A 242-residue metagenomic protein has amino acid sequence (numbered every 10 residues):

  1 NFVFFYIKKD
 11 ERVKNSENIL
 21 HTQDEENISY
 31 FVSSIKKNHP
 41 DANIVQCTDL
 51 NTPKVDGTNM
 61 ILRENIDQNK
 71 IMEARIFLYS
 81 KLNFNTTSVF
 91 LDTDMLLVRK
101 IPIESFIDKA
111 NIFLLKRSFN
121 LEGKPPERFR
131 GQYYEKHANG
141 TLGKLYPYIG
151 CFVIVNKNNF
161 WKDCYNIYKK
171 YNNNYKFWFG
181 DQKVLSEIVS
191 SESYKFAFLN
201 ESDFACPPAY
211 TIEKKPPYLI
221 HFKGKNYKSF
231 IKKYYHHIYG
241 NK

Functional and structural regions predicted by a protein language model:
N1-Q68, N83-N85, I220-K242: N-terminal anchoring/stem segment of glycosyltransferases
E26-S29, E73-F77, F179-E187: A structural signal for well-ordered alpha-helical segments within the folded catalytic domains of diverse enzymes
A42, N85-T87, A110, Y194-K195 (+1 more regions): Short coil/turn segments at beta-strand junctions that form active-site/ligand-binding loops
Q46-P53, M95-P102, S202-A205, G224: Short, polar loop motifs at secondary-structure junctions
D56, N69-E73, L121-F129, S229-K232: Short, charged, surface-exposed secondary-structure boundary motifs
I71-P126: GT-A fold catalytic core of metal-dependent nucleotide-sugar glycosyltransferases, centered on the diacidic
F129-K144: Short, flexible, basic/aromatic active-site loop/helix in glycosyltransferases
G143-K232: Catalytic core and acceptor-binding pocket of nucleotide-sugar-dependent glycosyltransferases
